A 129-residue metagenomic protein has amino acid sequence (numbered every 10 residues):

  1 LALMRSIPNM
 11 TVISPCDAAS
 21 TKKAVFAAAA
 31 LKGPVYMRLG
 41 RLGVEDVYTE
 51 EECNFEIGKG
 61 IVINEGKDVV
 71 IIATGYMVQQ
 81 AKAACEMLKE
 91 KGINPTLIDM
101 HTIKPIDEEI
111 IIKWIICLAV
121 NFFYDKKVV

Functional and structural regions predicted by a protein language model:
L1-A30: Conserved thiamine diphosphate
T11, P34, N94: Residue-level detector of anion-binding/catalytic polar loops
L31, M37: Midchain, well-structured core segments that form catalytic/ion-binding scaffolds
R38-V129: Thiamine diphosphate
